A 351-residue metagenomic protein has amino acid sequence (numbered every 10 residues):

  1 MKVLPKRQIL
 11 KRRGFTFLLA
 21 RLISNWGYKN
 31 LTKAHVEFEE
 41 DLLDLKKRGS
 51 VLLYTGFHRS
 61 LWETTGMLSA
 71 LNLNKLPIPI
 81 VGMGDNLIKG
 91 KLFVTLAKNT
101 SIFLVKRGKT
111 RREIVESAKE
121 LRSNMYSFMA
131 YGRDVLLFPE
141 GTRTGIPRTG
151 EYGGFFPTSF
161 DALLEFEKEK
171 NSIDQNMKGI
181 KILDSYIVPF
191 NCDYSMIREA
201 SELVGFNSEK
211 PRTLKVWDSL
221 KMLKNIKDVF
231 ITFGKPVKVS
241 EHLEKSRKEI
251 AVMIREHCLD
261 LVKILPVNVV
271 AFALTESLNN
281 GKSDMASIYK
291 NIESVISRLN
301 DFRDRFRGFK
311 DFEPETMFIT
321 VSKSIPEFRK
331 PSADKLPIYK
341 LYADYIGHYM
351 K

Functional and structural regions predicted by a protein language model:
M1-K351: Membrane-interfacial terminal anchoring regions of lipid-handling membrane enzymes
